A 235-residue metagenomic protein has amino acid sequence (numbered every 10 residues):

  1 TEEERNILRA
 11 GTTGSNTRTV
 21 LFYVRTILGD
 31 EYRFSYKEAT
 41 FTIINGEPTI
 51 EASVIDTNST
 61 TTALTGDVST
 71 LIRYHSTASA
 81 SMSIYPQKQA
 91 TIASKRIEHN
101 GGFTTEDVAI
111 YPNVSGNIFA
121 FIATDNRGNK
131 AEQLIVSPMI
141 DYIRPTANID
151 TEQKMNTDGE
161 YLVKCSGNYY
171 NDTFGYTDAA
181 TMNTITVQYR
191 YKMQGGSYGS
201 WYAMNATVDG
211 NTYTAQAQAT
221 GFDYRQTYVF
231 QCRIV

Functional and structural regions predicted by a protein language model:
T1-E2, K37, S94-I110, S197-Q216: Solvent-exposed serine/threonine-rich low-complexity stretches and specific carbohydrate-binding patches
E2-T19, V108-I118, Q216-Y228: Surface-exposed, short loops/turns at beta-strand junctions within beta-sandwich domains
V24-T26, A123-D125, I234: Conserved structural position at the C-terminal beta-strand of extracellular beta-sandwich adhesion modules
E31-I43, N129-M139: Edge beta-strands of extracellular beta-sandwich domains
G46-I55, I143-T146: Proline-centered linker/hinge motifs at extracellular inter-domain junctions
S59-A78, Q153-L162: Short, solvent-exposed loop/linker segments at the N-terminal edge of repeated beta-sheet extracellular domains
S76-Q89, C165-T181: Acidic, Ser/Thr
M82-F103, A180-G195: Change to "...patches in solvent-exposed regions of secreted, membrane-anchored, or virion-exposed structural
